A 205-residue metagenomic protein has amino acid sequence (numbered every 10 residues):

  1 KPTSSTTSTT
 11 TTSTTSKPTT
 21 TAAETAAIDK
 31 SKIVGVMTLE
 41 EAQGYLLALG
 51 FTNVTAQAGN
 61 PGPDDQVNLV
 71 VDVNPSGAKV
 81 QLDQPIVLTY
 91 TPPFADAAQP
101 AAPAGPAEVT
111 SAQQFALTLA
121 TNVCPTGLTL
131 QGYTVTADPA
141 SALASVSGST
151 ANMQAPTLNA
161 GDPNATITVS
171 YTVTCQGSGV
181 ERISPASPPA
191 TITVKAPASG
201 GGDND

Functional and structural regions predicted by a protein language model:
K1-D205: Ligand-recognition elements built from short beta-strands and adjacent flexible loops
